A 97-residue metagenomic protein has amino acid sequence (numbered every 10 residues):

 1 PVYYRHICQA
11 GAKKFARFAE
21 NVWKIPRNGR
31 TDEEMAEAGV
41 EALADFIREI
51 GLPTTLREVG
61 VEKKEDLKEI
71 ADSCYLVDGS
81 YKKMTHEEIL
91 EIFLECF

Functional and structural regions predicted by a protein language model:
P1-H6: Glycine-rich, small/polar surface segments that engage phosphate groups of diverse ligands
I7-A16: Substrate-recognition/cap regions that form aromatic- and gly/pro-loop-enriched pockets for small-molecule ligands
A16-F97: C-terminal charged capping/lid subdomain of soluble metabolic enzymes
